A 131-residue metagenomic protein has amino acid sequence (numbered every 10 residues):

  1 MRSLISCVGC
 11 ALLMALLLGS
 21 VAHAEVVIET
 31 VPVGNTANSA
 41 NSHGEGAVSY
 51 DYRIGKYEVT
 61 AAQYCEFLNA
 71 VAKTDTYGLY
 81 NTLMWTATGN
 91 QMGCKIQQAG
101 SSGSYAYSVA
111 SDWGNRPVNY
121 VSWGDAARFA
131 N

Functional and structural regions predicted by a protein language model:
M1-S6: Positively charged n-region of N-terminal signal peptides that target proteins for export
C7-G19: Bacterial N-terminal signal peptides
G9-L12, A37, G100: N-terminal regions of proteins, emphasizing targeting and processing segments when present
H23-H43: GGW-centered surface loops in extracellular recognition modules
A24, A40, G46-A47, R53-N131: Active-site microenvironments of metalloenzymes and redox enzymes
V31, Y52-R53: Residues embedded in well-ordered beta-strands
